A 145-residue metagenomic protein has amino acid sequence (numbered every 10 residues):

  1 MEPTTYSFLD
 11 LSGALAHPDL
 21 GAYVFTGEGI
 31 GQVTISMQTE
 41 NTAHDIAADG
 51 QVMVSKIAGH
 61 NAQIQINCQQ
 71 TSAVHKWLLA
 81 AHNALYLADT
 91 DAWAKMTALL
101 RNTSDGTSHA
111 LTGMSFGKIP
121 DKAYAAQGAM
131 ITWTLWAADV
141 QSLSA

Functional and structural regions predicted by a protein language model:
M1-A73, T107-S108, T112-T134: Solvent-exposed edge beta-strands and adjacent loop segments that serve as assembly or binding interfaces
A73-L79: Short, conserved charged micro-motifs
L79-H109: Short, acidic/charged, Gly/Pro-enriched secondary-structure junctions
M130-A145: C-terminal or internal capping secondary-structure element at the end of a domain, subdomain, or sheet
